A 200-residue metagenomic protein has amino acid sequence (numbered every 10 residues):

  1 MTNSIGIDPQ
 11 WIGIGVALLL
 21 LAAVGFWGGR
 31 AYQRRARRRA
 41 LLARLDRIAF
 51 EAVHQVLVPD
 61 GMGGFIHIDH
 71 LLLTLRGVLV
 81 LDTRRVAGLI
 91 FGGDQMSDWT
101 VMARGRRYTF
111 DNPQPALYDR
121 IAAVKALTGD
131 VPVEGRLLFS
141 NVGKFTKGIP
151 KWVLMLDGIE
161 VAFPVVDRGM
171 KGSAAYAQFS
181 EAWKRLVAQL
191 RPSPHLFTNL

Functional and structural regions predicted by a protein language model:
M1-I66, L73-V78, A87-L89, A103-L200: Surface-exposed interaction regions that form or flank ligand-binding interfaces
I90-D94: A short, polar/proline- and glycine-enriched secondary-structure boundary/capping micro-motif
Q95-A103: Short, basic/glycine-rich phosphate-binding loops at helix/coil junctions that contact nucleotide phosphates
